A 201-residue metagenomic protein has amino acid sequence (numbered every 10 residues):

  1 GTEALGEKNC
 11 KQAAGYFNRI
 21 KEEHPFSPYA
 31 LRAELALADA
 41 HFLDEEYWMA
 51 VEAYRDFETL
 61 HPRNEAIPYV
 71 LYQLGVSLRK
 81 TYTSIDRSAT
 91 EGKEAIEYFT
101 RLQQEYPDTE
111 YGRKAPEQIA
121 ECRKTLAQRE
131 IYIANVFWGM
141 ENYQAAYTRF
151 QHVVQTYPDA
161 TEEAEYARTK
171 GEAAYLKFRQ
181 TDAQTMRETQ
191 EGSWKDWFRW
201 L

Functional and structural regions predicted by a protein language model:
G1-L201: Acidic, polar-rich low-complexity tracts and alpha-helical solenoid repeat scaffolds
